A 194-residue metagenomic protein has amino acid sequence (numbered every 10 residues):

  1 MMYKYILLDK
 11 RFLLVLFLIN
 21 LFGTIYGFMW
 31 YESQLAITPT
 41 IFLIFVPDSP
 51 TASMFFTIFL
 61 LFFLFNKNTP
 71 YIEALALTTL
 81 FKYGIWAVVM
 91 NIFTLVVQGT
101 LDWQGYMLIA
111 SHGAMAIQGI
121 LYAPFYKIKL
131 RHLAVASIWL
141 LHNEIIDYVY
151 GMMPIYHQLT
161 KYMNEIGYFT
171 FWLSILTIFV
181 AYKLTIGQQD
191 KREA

Functional and structural regions predicted by a protein language model:
M1-F17: N-terminal membrane topogenic signal
Y3-L8, F63-A76, P124-R131, G187-K191: Membrane-interface helix-boundary motifs at transmembrane edges
F17-Q34: Alpha-helical transmembrane segments of multi-pass membrane proteins
E32-Q98: A glycine-rich, hydrophobic loop/mini-helix early in the fold
T38-F45, Q98-A110, H157-I166: Non-cytosolic membrane-interface motifs at loop->transmembrane helix junctions
T51-F63, G113-P124, F169-T185: Hydrophobic cores of alpha-helical transmembrane segments in multi-pass inner/ER membrane proteins, independent
A76-N143: Membrane-proximal helix-loop-helix units in multi-pass membrane proteins
K127-A194: Terminal transmembrane helical module of multi-pass membrane proteins
